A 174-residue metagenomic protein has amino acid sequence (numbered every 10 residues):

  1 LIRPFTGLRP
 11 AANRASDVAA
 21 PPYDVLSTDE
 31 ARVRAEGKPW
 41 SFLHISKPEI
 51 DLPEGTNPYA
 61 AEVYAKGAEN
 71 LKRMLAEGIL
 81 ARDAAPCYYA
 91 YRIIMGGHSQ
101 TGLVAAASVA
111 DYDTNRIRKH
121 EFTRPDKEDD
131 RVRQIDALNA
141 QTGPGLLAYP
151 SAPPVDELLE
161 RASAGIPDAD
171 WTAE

Functional and structural regions predicted by a protein language model:
L1-E174: A cross-family signal for N-terminal binding/gating loops and helix N-caps that shape access to the active site
